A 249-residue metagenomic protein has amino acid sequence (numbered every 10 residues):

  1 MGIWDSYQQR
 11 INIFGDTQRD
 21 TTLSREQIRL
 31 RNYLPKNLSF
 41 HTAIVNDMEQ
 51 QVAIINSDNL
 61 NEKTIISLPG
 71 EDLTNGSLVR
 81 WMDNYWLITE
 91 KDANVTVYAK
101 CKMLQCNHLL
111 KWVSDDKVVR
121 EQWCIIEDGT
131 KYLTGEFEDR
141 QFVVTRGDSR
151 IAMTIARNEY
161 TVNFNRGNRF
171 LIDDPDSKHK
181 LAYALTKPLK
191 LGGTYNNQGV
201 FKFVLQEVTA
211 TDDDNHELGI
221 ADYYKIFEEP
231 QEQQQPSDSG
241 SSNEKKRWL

Functional and structural regions predicted by a protein language model:
M1-D115: N-terminal intrinsically disordered, low-complexity, charge/repeat-rich segments that act as generic
E49-I54, N84-N94, N168-L171, S177-T194: Short beta-strand-centered aromatic/proline hotspots
N61-N75, D148-N163: Short alpha-helix capping/helix-loop boundary micro-motifs
E62-I66, A93-C106, L189-A210, N215-E217: Short, solvent-exposed secondary-structure boundary/capping segments
G76, N165-F170: Loop/turn positions that initiate beta-strands
N84-E159: Surface-exposed beta-loop interaction hotspot
N163-R166, H179-A182, K190-G192, N197-F201 (+2 more regions): Internal mixed-charge
H216-L249: Viral virion structural and adsorption modules
